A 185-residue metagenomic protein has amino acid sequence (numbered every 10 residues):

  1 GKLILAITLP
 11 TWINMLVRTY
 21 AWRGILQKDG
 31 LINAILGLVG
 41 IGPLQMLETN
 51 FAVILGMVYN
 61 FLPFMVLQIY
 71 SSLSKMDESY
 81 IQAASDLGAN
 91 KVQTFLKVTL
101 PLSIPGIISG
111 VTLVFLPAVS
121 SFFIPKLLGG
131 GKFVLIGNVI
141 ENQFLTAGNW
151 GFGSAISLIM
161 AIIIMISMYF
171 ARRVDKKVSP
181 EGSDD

Functional and structural regions predicted by a protein language model:
G1, N50-F51, I81, V92 (+3 more regions): Residues that define the loop-to-transmembrane-helix transition and helix capping in multi-pass membrane transporters
G1-I25, I81-Q82, F95-L96, I104-P105: Cytoplasmic-entry segments and transmembrane alpha-helices of multi-pass inner-membrane transporters
L3-I13, L55, Y59-L62, I108 (+3 more regions): Lipid-exposed faces of alpha-helical membrane segments in multi-pass integral membrane proteins
L9, Y59, M65-E78, A89-S120: Transmembrane alpha-helices
L16-T19, M65, F122, K126 (+1 more regions): Membrane-embedded alpha-helical segments of multi-pass transporters/permeases
T19-V58, V92, L128-K132: Membrane-interfacial helix termini and adjacent extracytoplasmic/periplasmic loops of multi-pass transporters
Y70-S85, S154-D185: C-terminal transmembrane helix and the adjacent membrane-cytosol boundary/short C-terminal tail of inner/organellar
A118, K126-K176: Interhelical loop and adjacent transmembrane-helix boundary motif in polytopic membrane transport permeases
